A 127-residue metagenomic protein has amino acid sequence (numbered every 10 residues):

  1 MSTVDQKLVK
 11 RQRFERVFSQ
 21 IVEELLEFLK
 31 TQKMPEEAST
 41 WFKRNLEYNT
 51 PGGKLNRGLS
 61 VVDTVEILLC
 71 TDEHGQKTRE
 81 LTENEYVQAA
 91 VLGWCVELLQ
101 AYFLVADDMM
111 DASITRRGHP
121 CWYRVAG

Functional and structural regions predicted by a protein language model:
M1-V96, V105, M109-V125: Conserved N-terminal diphosphate/IPP-binding helix and adjacent helical/loop segment of trans-prenyltransferase domains
